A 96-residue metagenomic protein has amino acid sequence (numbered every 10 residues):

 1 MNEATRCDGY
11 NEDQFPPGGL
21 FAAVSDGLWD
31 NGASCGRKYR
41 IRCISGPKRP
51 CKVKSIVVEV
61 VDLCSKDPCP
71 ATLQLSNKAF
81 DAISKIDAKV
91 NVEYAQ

Functional and structural regions predicted by a protein language model:
M1-K78, A82-Q96: Secreted/periplasmic proteins
